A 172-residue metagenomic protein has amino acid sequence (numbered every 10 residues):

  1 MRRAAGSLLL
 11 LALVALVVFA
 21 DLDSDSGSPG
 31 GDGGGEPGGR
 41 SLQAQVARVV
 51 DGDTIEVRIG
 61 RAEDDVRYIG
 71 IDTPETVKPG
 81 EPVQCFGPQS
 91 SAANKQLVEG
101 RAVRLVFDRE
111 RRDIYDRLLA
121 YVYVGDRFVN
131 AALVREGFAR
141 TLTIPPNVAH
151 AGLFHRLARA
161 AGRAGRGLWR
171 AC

Functional and structural regions predicted by a protein language model:
M1-C172: Small beta-barrel nucleic-acid-binding modules, primarily SNase/OB-fold domains and secondarily Tudor-like barrels
